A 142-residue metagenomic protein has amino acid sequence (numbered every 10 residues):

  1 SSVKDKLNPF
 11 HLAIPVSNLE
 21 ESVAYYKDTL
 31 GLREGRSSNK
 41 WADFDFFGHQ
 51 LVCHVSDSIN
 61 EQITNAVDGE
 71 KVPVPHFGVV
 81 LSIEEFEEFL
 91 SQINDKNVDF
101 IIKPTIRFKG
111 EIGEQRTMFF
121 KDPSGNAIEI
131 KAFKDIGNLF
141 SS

Functional and structural regions predicted by a protein language model:
S1-N8, R33-I83, L90-K121, F133-S142: Vicinal oxygen chelate
N18-L19, S82-E85: Helix N-cap motif at beta-to-alpha junctions
S22-K27, I93, G125: Conserved active-site tyrosine of GNAT-family acetyltransferases
A127-I130: Short glycine-/small-residue motifs
